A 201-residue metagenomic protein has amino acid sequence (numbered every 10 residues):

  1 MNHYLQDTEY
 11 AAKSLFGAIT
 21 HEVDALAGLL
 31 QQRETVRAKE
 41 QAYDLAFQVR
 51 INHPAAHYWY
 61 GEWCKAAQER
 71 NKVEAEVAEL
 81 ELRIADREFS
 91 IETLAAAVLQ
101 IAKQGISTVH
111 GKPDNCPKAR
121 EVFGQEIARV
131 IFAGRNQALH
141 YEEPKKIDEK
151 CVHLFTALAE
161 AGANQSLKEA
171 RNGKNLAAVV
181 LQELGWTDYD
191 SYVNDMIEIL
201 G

Functional and structural regions predicted by a protein language model:
M1-E121, S166-G201: Amphipathic alpha-helical interface segments
L94, V98-A102, A128-G134, A138 (+1 more regions): Generic hydrophobic secondary-structure signal
F123-E149: Histidine-centered, metal-coordinating catalytic motifs and their short helical/loop contexts
K145-A178: C-terminal structured domain segments
